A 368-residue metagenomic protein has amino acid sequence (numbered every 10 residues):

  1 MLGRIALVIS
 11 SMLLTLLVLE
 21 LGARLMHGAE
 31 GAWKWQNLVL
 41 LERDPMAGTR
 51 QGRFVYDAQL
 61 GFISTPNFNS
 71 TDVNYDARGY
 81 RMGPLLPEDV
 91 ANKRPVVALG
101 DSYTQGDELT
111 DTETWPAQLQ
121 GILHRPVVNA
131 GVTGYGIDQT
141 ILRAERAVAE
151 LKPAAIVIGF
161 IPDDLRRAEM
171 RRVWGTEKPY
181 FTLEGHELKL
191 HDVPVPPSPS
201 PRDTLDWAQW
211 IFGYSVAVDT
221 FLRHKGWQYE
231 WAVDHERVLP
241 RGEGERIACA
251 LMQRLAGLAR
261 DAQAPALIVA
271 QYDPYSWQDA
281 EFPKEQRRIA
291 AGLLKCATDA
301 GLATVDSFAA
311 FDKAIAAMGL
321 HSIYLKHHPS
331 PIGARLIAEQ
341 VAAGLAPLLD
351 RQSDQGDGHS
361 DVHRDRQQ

Functional and structural regions predicted by a protein language model:
M1-M12: N-terminal Sec-pathway targeting helices
L7, V18, A23, I323-G358 (+1 more regions): Histidine-centered active-site loop/cap adjacent to the catalytic His in serine esterases/O-acetyl transfer systems
L16-A32: Membrane-interface motif at the C-terminal end of an N-terminal transmembrane signal
E20, D101, T140, I156 (+4 more regions): Generic structural signal for small/hydrophobic residues in well-ordered secondary structure, especially within
G28-I122, F311-I315, L320-Y324: Membrane/wall-proximal cationic-aromatic binding patches
V97, Q105-D203, W207: Conserved SGNH/GDSL esterase-like catalytic core that processes O-acyl groups on lipids and polysaccharides
I137, I141, E245, C249 (+1 more regions): Short, amphipathic alpha-helical "lid/cap" segments that border enzyme active or binding sites
P162-L294, D299-L302, S307-I315, A342 (+2 more regions): Serine-dependent acyl-ester chemistry module
